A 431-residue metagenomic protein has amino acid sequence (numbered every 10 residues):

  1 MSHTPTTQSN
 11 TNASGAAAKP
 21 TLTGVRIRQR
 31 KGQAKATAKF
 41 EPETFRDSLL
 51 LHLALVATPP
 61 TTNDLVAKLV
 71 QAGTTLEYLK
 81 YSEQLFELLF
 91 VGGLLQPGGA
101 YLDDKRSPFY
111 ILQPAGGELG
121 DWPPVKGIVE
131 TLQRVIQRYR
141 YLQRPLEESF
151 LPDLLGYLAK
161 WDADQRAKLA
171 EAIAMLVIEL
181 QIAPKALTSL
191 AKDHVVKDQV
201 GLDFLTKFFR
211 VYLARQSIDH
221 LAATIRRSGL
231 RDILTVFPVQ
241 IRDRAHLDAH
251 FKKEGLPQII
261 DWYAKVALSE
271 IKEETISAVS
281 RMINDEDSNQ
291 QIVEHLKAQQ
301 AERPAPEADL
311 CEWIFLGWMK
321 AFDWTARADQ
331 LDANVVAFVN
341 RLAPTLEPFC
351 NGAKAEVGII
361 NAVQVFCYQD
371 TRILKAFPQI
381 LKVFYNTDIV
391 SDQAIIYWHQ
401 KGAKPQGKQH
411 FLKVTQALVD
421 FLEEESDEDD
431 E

Functional and structural regions predicted by a protein language model:
M1-E431: Long alpha-helical repeat solenoid scaffolds
